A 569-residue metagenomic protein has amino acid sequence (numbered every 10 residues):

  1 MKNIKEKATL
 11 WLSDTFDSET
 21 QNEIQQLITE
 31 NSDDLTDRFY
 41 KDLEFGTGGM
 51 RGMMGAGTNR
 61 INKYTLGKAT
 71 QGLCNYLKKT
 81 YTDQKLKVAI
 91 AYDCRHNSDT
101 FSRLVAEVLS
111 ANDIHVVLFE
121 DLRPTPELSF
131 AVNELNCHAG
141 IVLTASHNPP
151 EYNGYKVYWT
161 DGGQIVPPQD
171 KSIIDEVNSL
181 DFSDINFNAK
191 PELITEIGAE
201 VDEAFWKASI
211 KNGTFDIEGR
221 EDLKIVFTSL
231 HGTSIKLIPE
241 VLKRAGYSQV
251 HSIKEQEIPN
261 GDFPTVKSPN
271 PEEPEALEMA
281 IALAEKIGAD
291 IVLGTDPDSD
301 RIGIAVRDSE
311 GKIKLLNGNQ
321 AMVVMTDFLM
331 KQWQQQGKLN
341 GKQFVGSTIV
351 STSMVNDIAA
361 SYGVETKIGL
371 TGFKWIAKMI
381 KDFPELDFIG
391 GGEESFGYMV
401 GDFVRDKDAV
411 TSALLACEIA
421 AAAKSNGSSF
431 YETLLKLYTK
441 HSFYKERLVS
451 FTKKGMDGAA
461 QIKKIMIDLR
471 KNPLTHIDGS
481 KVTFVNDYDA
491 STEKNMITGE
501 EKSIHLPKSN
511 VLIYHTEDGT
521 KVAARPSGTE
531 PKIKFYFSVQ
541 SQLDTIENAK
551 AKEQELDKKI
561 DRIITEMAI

Functional and structural regions predicted by a protein language model:
A8-V105, T195-D222, T233: An N-terminal, well-structured beta->alpha segment
W11, T15, D34-F39, L43 (+2 more regions): Gly/Ser/Thr-enriched, mixed-charge loops and adjacent short helices that form phosphate/oxyanion-binding elements
F39-N59, A145-S146, S229-V241, P297 (+3 more regions): Conserved phosphate/anionic-ligand binding catalytic regions in large, soluble enzymes, centered on
A89-Y152, S248-G303: N-terminal small/polar loop signature for handling phosphorylated ligands or for N-terminal nucleophile
F101-L109, Y152-W159, D300-N319, V355: Short Gly/Thr/Asp-enriched flexible loops that form oxyanion-binding sites at enzyme active sites
Y158-N186, N319-K342, S347-D357: Glycine-rich phosphate-binding loop plus the immediately following alpha-helix
E285, A289-I291, K312-K314, Q332-R525 (+2 more regions): Phosphate-binding and adjacent anionic-ligand microenvironments
